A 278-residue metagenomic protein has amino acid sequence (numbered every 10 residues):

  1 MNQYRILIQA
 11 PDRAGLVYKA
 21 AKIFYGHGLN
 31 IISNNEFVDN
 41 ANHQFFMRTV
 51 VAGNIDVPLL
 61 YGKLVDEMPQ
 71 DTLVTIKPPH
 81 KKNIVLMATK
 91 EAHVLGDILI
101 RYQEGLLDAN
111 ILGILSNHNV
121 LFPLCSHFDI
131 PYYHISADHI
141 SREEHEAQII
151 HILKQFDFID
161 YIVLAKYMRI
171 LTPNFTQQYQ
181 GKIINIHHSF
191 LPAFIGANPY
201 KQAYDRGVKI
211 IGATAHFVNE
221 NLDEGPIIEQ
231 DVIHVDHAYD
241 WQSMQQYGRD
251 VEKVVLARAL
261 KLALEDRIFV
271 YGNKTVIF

Functional and structural regions predicted by a protein language model:
M1-N83: A conserved regulatory-domain signal marking ACT and ACT-like small-molecule sensing domains and adjacent regulatory
Q9, V85-M87, L115: Short hydrophobic segments within beta-strands
K81-D97, R101: Short, low-order "capping/linker" segments at domain edges
Y102-N110: A short alpha->loop->secondary-structure connector
A109-V120: Short internal beta-strands
N117-H118, S141, H145-A147, D160-F278: Donor/substrate-binding cores of folate-linked one-carbon enzymes
I135-S141: Short beta->alpha junction loops
I152-I159: Glycine-rich phosphate-binding loop signature in dinucleotide/nucleotide-binding domains
